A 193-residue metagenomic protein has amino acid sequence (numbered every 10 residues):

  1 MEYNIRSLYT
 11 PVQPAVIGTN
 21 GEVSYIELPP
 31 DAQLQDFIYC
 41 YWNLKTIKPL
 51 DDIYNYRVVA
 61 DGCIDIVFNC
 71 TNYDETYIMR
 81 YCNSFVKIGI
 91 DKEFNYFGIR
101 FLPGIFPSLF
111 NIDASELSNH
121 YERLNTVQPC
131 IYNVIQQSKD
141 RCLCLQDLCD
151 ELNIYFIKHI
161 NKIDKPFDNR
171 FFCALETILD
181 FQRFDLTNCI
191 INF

Functional and structural regions predicted by a protein language model:
E2-T187: Alpha-helical bundle regulatory/interaction domains
T187-F193: Append "Primarily bacterial transcriptional regulators
